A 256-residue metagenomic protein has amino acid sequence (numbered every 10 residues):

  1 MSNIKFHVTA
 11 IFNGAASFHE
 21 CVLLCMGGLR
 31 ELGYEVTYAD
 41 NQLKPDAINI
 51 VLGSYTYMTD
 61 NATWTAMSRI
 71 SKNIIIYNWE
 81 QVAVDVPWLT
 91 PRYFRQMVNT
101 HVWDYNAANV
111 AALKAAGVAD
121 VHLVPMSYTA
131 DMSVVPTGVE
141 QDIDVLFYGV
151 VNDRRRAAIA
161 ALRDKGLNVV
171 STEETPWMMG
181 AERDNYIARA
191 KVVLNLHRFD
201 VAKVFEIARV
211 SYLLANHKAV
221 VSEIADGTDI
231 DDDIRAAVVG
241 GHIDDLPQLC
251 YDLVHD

Functional and structural regions predicted by a protein language model:
S2-I48, L52-V239: Nucleotide-sugar donor-binding catalytic core of glycosyltransferases
A236, G241-D256: C-terminal "capping" alpha-helix adjacent to the active site of nucleotide-linked donor transferases in cell-envelope
